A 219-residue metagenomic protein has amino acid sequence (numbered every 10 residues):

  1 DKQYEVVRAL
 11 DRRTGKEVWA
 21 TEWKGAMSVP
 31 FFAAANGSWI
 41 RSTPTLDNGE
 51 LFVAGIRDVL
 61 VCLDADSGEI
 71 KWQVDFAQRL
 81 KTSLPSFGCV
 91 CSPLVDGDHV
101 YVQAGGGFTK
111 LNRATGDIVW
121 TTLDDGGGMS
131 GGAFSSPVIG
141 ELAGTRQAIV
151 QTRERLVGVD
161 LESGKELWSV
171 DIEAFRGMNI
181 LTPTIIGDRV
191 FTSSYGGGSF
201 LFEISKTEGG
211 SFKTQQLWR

Functional and structural regions predicted by a protein language model:
D1-R219: Noncatalytic, solvent-exposed loop/strand surfaces of beta-propeller-type extracellular/periplasmic domains
